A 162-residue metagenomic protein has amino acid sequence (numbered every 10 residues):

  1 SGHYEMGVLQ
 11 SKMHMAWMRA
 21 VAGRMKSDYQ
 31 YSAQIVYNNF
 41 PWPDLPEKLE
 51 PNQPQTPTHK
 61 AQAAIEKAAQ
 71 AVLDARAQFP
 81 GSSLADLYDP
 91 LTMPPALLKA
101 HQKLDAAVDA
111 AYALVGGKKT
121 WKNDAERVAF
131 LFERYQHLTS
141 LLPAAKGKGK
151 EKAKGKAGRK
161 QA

Functional and structural regions predicted by a protein language model:
S1-A162: S-adenosyl-L-methionine
